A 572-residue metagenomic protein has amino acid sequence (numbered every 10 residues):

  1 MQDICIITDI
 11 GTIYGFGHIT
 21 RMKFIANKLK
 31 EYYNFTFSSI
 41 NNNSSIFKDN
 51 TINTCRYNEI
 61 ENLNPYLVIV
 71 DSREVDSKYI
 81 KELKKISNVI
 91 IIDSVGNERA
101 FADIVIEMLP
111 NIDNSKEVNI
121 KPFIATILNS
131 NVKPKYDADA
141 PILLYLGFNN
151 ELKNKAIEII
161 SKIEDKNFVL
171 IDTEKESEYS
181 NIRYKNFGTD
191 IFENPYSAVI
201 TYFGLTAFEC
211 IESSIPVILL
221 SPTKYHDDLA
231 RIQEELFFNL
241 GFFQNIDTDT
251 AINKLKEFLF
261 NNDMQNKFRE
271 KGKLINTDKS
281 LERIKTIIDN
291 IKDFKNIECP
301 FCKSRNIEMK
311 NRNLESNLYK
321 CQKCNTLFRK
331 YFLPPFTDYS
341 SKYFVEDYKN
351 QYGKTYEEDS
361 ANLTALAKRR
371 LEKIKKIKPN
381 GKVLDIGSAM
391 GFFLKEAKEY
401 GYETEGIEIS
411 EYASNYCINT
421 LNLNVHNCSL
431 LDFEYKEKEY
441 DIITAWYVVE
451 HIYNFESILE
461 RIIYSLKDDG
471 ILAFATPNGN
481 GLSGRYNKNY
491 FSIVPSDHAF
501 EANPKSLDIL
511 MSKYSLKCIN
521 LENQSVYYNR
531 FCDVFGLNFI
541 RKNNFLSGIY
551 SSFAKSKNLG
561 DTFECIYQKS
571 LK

Functional and structural regions predicted by a protein language model:
I6-K28, I40-K116: Active-site and donor-binding regions of nucleotide-sugar-utilizing enzymes
F101-N149: A nucleotide-sugar donor-handling region in carbohydrate enzymes
D139-K175: Conserved catalytic-core segment of nucleotide-activated headgroup transferases in glycan assembly
I246-K273: Conserved donor-nucleotide binding/catalytic region of nucleotide-linked donor-dependent transferases
K292-K438, I442-W446, E456-L459, N523-Q524 (+1 more regions): Conserved N-terminal segment of class I S-adenosyl-L-methionine
E456-I471: A short glycine-rich, Lys/Arg-flanked "PGG" loop and its adjoining helix->strand segment in the class I
F474-F500, K505-L510, G536: Short, glycine-/aromatic-enriched active-site segment of Class I SAM-dependent methyltransferases
N520-K572: A C-terminal cap/extension of S-adenosyl-L-methionine-dependent methyltransferases that defines the acceptor-substrate
